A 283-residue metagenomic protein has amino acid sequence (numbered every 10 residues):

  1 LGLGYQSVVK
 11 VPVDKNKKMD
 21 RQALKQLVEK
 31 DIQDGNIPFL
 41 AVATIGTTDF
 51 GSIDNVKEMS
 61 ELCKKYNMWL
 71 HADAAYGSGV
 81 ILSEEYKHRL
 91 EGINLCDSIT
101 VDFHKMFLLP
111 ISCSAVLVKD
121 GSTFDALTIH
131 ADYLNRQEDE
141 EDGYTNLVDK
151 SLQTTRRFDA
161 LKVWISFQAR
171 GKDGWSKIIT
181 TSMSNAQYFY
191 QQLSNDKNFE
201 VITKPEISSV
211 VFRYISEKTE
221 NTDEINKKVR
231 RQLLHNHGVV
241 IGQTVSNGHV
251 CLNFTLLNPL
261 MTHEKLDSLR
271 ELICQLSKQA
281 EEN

Functional and structural regions predicted by a protein language model:
L1-S122: Conserved PLP-enzyme active-site core in the AAT-like
K15-N16, G46-T48, G77, H104-M106 (+11 more regions): Short, glycine-/Ser/Thr-/acidic-enriched flexible segments
Q26, D54-E61, K65, Y188 (+3 more regions): Alpha-helical scaffolding segments of alpha/beta enzyme cores, especially the outer helices of TIM-barrel or partial
C63, L193-S194, L233-L234: A generic structural signal for well-ordered alpha-helical segments
Y66, E91-K197: Active-site C-terminal subdomain of aminotransferase-like
E200-P205, I241-S246: Short beta-strand
V201-L233: Conserved PLP-binding catalytic core of the aspartate aminotransferase-like
S246-N283: PLP-dependent enzyme catalytic core of the Aspartate aminotransferase-like
